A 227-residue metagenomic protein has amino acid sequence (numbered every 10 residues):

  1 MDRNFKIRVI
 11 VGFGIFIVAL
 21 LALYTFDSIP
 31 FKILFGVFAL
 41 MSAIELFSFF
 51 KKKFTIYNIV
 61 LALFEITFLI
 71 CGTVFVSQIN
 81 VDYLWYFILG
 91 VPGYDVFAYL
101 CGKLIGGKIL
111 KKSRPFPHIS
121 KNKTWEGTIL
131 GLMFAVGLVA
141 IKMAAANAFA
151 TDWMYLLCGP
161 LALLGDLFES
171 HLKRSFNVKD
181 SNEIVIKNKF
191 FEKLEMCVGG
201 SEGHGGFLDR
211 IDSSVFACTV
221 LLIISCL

Functional and structural regions predicted by a protein language model:
M1-F13, A22, I44-A217: Interhelical loop and helix-boundary elements at the membrane-water interface of polytopic inner-membrane proteins
I15, G36-A39, A217: Hydrophobic core segments of transmembrane alpha-helices in multi-pass, intramembrane catalytic enzymes
A19-K32, F49: Short, hydrophobic transmembrane alpha-helix segments
I29-L46: Loop-to-helix transition at the N-terminal end of transmembrane alpha-helices
L222-L227: Juxtamembrane boundary at the C-terminal end of a transmembrane helix
